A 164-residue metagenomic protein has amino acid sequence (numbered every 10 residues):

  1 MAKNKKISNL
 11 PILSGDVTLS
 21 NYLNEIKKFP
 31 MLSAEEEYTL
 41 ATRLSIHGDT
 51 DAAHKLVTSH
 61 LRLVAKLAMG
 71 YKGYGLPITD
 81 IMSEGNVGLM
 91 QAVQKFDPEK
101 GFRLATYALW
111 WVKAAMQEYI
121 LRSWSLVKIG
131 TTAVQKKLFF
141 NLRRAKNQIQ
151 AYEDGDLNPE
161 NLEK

Functional and structural regions predicted by a protein language model:
K3-E153: Alpha-helical promoter-recognition and RNA polymerase-docking modules of transcription initiation factors, dominated by
G155-K164: Short, charged amphipathic recognition helices of the HTH superfamily and cognate SANT/SANTA-like modules
